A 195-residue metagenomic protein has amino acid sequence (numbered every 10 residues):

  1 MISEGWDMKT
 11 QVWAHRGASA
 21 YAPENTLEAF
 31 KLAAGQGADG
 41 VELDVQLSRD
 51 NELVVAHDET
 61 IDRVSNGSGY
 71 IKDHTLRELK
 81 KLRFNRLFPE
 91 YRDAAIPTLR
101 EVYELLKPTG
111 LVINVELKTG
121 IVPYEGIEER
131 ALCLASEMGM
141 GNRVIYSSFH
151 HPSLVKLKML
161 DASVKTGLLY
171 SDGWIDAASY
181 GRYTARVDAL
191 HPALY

Functional and structural regions predicted by a protein language model:
M1-Y195: Phosphate-group recognition and catalysis centered on beta-loop-alpha active-site segments
